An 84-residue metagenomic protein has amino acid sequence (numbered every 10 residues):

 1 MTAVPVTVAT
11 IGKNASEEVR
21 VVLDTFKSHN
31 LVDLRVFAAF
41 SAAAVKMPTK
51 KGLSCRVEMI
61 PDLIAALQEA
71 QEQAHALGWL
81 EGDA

Functional and structural regions predicted by a protein language model:
M1-N14: Negatively charged, low-complexity tracts enriched in Asp/Glu with abundant Ser/Thr
E18-K51: A short, structured beta-strand/loop element
T49-A84: Mixed-charge, Lys/Arg-enriched low-complexity segments
